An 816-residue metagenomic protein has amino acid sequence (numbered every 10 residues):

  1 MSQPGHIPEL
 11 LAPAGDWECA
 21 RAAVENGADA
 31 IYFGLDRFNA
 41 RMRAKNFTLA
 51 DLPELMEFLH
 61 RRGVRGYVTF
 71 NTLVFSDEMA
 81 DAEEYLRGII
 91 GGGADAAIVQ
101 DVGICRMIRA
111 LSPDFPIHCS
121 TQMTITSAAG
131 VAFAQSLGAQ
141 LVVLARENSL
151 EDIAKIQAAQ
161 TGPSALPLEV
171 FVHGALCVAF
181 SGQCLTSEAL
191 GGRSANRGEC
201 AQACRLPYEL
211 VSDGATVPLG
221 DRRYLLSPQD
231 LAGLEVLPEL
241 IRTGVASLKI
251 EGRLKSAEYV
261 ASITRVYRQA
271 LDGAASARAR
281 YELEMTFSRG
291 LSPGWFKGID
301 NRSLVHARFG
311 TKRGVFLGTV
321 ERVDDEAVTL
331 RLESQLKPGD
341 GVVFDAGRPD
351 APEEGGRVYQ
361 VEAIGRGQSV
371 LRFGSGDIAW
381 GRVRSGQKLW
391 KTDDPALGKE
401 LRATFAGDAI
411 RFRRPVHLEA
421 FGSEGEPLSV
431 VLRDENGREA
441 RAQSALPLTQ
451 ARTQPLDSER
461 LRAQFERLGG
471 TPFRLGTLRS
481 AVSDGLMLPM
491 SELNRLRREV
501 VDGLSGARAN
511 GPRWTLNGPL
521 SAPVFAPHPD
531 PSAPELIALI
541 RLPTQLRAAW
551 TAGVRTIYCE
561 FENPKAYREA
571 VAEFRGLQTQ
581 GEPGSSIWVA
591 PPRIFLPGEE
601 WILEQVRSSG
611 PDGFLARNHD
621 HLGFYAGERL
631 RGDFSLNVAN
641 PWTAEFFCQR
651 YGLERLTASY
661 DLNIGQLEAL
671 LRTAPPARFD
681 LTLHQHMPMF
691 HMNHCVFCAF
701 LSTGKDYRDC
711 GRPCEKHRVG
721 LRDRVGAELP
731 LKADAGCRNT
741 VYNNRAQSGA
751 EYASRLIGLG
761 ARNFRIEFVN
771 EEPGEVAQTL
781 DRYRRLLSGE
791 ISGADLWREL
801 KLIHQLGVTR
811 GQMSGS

Functional and structural regions predicted by a protein language model:
M1-E25, A30-R37, R41, L55-M56 (+7 more regions): Surface-exposed amphipathic alpha-helical tracts and adjacent flexible/coil segments at the periphery of soluble enzymes
M42-N46: Conserved non-cysteine loop/helix-boundary elements of the Radical SAM core domain that shape
F47-L52: Glycine-rich, highly charged phosphate/nucleotide-binding loops
